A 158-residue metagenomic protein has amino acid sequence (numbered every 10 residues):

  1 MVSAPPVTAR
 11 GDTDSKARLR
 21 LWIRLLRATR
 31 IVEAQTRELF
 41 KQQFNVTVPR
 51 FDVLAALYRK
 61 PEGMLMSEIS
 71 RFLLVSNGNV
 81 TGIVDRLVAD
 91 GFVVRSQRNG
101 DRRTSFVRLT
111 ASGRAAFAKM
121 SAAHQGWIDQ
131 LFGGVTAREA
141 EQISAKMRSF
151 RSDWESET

Functional and structural regions predicted by a protein language model:
M1-F44: N-terminal leader segment of winged-helix/HTH proteins
A4-R10, L65, D85-A145: Charged, amphipathic alpha-helical coiled-coil/dimerization segments
W22, L26, R30, L74 (+3 more regions): Short amphipathic alpha-helical segments with heptad-repeat character
L25, L54-L57, M147: Hydrophobic structural patches
T29, P61, F117, R151-E155: A structural signal for well-ordered alpha-helices, especially hydrophobic packing surfaces of coiled-coils
R30, A34-S76: N-terminal helix-turn-helix DNA-binding core of bacterial DNA-binding proteins
E141-T158: Exposed, interaction-prone assembly regions rather than primary DNA-binding/catalytic cores
